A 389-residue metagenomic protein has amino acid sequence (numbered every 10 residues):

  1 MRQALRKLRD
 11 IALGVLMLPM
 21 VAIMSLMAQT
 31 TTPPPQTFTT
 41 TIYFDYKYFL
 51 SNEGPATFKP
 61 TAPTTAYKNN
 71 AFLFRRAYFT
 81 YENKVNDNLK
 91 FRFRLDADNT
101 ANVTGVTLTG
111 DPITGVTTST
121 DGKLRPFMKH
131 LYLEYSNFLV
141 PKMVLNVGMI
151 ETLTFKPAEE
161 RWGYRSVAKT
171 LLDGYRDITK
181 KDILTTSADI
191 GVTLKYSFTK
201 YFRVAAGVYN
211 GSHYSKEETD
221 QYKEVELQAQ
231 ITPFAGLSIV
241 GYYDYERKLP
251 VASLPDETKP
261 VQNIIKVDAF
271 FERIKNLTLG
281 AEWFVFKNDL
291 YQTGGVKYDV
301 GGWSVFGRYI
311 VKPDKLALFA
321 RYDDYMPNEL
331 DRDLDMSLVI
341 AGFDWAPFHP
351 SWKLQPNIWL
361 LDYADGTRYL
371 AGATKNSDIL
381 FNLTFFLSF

Functional and structural regions predicted by a protein language model:
Q3-L16: Bacterial N-terminal signal peptides that target proteins for export
L13-S25: Bacterial N-terminal signal peptides
T32-P34, F49-K68, A101-K123, Y132-F138 (+2 more regions): Outer-membrane beta-barrel pore domains
T32-S51, A66-G211, Q221-E226, Q230-I239 (+3 more regions): Outer membrane beta-barrel
I183, E218, V296: Glycine- and other small-residue-rich loops at beta-strand/loop junctions that grip anionic moieties
T186, I190, E217-Q221, E257-V261 (+1 more regions): Short, contiguous, pocket-lining structural segments that sit at or immediately flank catalytic/ligand-binding sites
G207-K216, P250-S253: Active-site-proximal beta-alpha loop/turn segments in soluble metabolic enzymes
